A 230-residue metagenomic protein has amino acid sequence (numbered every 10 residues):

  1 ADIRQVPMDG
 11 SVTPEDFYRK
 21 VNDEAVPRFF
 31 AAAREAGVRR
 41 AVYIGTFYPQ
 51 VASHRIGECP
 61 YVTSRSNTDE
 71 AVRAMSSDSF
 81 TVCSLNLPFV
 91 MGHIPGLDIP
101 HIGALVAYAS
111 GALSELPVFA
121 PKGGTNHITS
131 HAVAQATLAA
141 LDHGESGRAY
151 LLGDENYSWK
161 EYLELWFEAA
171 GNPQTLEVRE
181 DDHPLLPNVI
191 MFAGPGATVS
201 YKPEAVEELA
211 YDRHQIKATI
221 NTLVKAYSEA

Functional and structural regions predicted by a protein language model:
A1, V42-T46, N86-P88, G153: Active-site beta-alpha turn of Rossmann-fold NAD(P)-dependent dehydrogenases/reductases
A1-E24, A52-S53: NAD(P)H-binding glycine-rich loop region in Rossmannoid oxidoreductase-like domains and their noncatalytic homologs
R28-A31, E58-C83: Active-site Tyr-X1-5-Lys
E35-R40, S79-F80: A short helix->loop->beta-strand "cap" motif at the edges of active sites that frequently abuts
G45, A71-L97: Conserved beta-loop-beta element that borders a ligand/cofactor-binding pocket
G92-V106, A140-Y150: Glycine/proline-rich active-site loop of Rossmann-fold NAD(P)-dependent oxidoreductases
V106-I128: A conserved pocket-lining segment of Rossmann-fold NAD(P)-dependent short-chain dehydrogenase/reductase
G124, S130-G194, E207-A230: Mid/C-terminal beta-alpha module of Rossmann-like enzyme folds, strongest in SDR-family dehydrogenases/epimerases
